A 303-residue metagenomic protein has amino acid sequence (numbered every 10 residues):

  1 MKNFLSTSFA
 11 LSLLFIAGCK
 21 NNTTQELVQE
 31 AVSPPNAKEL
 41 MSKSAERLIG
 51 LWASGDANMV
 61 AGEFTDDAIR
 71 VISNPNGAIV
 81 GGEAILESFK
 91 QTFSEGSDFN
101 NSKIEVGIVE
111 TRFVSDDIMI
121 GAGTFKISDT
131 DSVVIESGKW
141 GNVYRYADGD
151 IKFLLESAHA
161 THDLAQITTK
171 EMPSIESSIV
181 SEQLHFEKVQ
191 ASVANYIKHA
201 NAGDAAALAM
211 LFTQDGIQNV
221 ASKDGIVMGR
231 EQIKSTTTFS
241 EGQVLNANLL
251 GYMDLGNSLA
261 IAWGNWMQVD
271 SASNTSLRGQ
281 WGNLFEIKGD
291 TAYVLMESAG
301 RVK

Functional and structural regions predicted by a protein language model:
M1-S8: Bacterial N-terminal signal peptides that target proteins for export
S8-F15: Bacterial N-terminal signal peptides
C19-G62, H162-A206, M210: Short, low-complexity N-terminal intrinsically disordered segments enriched in polar/charged residues
T24-E26, I135-K170, R278-K303: Short beta-strand edge/turn micro-motifs at domain boundaries
P35, E39-L40, S44, A57-D117 (+1 more regions): A solvent-exposed, acidic/Ser-Thr-rich amphipathic alpha-helical stretch
I85, F89, V106-T111, T124-I127 (+6 more regions): Hydrophobic/aromatic beta-strand elements that line small-molecule binding cavities or substrate pockets in beta-rich
D116-F125, N257-W266: A short hydrophobic beta-strand element
